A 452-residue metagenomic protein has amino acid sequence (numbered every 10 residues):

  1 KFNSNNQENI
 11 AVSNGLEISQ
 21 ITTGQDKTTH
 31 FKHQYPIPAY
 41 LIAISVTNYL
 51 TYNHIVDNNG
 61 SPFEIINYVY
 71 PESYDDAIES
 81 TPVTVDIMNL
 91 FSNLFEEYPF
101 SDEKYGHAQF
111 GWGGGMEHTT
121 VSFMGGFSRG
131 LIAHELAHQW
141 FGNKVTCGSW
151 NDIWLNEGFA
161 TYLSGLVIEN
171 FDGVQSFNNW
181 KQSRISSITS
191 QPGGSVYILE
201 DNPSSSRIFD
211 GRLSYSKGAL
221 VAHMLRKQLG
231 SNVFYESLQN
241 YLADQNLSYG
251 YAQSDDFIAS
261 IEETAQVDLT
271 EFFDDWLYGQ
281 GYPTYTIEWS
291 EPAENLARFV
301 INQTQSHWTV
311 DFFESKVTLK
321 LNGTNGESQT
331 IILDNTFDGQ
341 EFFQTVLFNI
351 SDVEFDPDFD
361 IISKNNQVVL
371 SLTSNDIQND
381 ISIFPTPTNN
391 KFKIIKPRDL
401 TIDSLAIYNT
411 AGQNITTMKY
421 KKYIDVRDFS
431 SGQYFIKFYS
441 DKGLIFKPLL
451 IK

Functional and structural regions predicted by a protein language model:
K1-A133, Y162: Hydrophobic helix-coil surface modules that form long, contiguous segments used for peptide/substrate interaction
S122-N179: Zinc-dependent metallopeptidase catalytic helix centered on the HExxH motif and its immediate flanking segment
E157-L220, M224-Q228, L247-S248: Acidic/His/Gly-enriched intrinsically disordered linker/tail segments that often contain short helix/coil "MoRF-like"
G211-F299: Amphipathic alpha-helical substructures
Y285, W289-T336, F342-E354, D403-I407: Beta-strand-rich binding/interaction modules
F348-I361, Y434-Y439: Short, aromatic- and glycine-rich surface loops/edge beta-strands on solvent-exposed regions
I361-S371: Short, compositionally biased serine/threonine- and acidic-rich segments at solvent-exposed termini, linkers, or domain
N375-F384, T388-K452: C-terminal outer-membrane/trafficking sorting elements
